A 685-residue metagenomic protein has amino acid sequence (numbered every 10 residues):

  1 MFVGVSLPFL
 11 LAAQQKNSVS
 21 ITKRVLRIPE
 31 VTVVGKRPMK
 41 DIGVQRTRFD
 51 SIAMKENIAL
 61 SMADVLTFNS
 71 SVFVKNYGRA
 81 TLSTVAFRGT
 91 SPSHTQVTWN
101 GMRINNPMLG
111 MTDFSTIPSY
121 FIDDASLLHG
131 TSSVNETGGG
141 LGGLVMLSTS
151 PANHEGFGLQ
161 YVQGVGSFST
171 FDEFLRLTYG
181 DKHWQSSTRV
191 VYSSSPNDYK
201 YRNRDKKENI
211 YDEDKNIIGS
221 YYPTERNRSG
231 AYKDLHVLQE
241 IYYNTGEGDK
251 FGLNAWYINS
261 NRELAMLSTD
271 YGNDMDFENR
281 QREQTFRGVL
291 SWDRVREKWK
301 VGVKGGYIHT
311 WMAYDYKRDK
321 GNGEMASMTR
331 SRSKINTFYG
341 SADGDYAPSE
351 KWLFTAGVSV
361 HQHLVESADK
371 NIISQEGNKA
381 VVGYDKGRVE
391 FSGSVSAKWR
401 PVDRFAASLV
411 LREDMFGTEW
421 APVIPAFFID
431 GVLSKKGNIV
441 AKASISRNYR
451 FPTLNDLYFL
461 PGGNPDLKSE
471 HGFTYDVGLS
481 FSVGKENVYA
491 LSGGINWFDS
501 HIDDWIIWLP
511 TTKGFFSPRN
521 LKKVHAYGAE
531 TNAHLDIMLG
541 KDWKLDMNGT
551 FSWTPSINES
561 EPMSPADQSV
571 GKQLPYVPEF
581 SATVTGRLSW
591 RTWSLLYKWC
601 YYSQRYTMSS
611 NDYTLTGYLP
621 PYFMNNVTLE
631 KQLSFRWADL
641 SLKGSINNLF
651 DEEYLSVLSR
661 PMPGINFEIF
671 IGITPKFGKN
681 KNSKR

Functional and structural regions predicted by a protein language model:
R27-N57, T84, P92: N-terminal periplasmic "start-of-domain" segments of outer-membrane beta-barrel proteins
E30, M62-V65, S83-A86, T98 (+4 more regions): N-terminal periplasmic accessory domains that precede and gate Gram-negative outer-membrane beta-barrel machines
A63-N106: Extracytoplasmic beta-strand/coil segments of soluble accessory domains associated with Gram-negative outer-membrane
M102-G130, P461: Short acidic/polar hinge/loop motifs at secondary-structure boundaries that mediate gating or recognition
M146, Y179-N279: Periplasmic-side early beta-strands and strand-to-turn transitions of outer-membrane beta-barrels
R189, Y242-G246, V440-A443, T474-D476 (+4 more regions): Conserved C-terminal beta-signal and adjacent last beta-strands/turns of outer-membrane beta-barrel proteins
R296-Y316, S434, K442, S469-Y527 (+1 more regions): Membrane-embedded beta-barrel scaffold of Gram-negative outer-membrane proteins
R400-A406, W497-H501, N520-M608: Gram-negative outer-membrane beta-barrel transporters
